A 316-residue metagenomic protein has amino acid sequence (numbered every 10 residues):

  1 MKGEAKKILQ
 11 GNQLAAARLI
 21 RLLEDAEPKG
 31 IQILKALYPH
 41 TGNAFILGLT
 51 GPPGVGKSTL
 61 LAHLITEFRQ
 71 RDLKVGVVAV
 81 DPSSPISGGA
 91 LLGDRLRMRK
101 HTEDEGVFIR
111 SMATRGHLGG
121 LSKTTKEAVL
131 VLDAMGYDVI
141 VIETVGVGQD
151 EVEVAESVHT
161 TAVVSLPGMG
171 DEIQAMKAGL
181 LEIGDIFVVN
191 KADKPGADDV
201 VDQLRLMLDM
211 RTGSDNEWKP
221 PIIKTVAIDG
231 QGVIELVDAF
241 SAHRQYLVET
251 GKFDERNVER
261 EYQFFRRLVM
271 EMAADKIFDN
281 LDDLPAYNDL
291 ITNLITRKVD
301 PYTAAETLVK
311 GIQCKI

Functional and structural regions predicted by a protein language model:
K2-A5, M112, F187-V189, P221-V226 (+2 more regions): Short hinge/gating elements
G3-L47, V55, L64-D150, S157-V164 (+1 more regions): Nucleotide-state-sensitive switch-loop elements of NTP-binding domains
P52: P-loop (Walker A) phosphate-binding loop of NTP-binding proteins
L60: Hydrophobic positions on the alpha1 helix immediately C-terminal to the Walker A/P-loop
L91, A128, E153, S157 (+5 more regions): Alpha-helical scaffold elements adjacent to nucleotide-binding pockets in ATP/GTP-utilizing enzyme cores
E156-Q174, D185, V189-D198: Conserved Switch II/interswitch segment of TRAFAC-class P-loop GTPases
I186, A192-E249: Canonical P-loop GTPase G-domain recognition
K224, E235-I312: Long, well-ordered amphipathic alpha-helical subdomains in the mid-to-C-terminal portions of large enzyme subunits
